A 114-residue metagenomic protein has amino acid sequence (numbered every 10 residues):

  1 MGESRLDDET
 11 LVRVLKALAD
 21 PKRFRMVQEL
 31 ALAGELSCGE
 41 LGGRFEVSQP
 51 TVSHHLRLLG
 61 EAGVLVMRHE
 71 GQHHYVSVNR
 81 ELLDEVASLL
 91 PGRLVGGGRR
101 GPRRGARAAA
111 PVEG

Functional and structural regions predicted by a protein language model:
M1-T10, E29-L32, N79-G114: Amphipathic alpha-helical dimerization/coiled-coil segments that flank or bridge DNA-binding/regulatory modules
G2-R5, E9-S48, E70-L82: N-terminal helix-turn-helix DNA-binding core of bacterial DNA-binding proteins
R23, H54-H55: Histidine-centered divalent metal-coordination motifs
G43, H54, G60-E61: Alpha-helical residues within the helix-turn-helix
F45, L56, A87: Short amphipathic alpha-helical/adjacent loop interface patches that line ligand and macromolecule-binding sites
Q49, L58: Helix-turn-helix
